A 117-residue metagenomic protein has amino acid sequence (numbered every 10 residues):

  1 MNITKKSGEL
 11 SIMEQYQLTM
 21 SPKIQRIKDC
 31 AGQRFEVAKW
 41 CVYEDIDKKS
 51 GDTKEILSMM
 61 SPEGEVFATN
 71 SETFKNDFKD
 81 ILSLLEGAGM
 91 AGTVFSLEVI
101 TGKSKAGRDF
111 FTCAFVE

Functional and structural regions predicted by a protein language model:
M1-G64, A106, T112-E117: OB-fold ssDNA-binding interfaces and closely related basic DNA-contact patches used across DNA replication/repair
C30, N76-E98: Short nucleic-acid-contacting surface segments enriched for D/E, G, S/T with interspersed K/R
F67-F78: GIY-YIG-like beta-to-alpha core
I100-K105: Short, exposed beta-strand-loop hairpins at the edges of beta-sheets in extracellular/periplasmic proteins
